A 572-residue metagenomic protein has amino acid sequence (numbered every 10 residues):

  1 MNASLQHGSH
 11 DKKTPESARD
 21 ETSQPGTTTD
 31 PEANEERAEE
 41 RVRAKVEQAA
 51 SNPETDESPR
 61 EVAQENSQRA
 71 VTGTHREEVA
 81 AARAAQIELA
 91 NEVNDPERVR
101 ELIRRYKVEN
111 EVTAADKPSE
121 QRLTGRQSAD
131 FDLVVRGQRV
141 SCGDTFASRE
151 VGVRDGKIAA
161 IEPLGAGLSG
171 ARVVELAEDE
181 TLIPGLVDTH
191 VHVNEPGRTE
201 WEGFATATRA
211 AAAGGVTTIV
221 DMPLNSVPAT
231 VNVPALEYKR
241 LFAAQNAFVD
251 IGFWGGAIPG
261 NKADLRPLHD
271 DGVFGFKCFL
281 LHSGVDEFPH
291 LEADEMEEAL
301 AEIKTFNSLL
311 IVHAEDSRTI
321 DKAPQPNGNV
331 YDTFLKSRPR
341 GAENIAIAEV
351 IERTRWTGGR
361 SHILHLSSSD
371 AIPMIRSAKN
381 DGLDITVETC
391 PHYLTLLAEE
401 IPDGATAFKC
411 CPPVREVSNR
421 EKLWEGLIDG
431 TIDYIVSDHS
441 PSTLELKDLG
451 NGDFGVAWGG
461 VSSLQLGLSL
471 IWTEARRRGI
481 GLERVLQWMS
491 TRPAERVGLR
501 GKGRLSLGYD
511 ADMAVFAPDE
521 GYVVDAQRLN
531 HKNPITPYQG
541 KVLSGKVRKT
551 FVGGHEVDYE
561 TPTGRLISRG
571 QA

Functional and structural regions predicted by a protein language model:
N2-K117: Mixed-charge, low-complexity intrinsically disordered regions enriched for alternating acidic
E109, K117-P184: Histidine-rich, glycine-flanked metal-binding segment
D132, G156, I375, K379 (+3 more regions): Structural signature of the urease/amidohydrolase superfamily beta/alpha-barrel
Q138, G156, D179, H190 (+14 more regions): Divalent metal-coordination and catalytic microenvironments
A177-F242, N246: Metal-associated gating/positioning segment near the N- to mid-region
A263-C278, H282-I435: Histidine/acidic residue-rich metal-binding segments in metalloenzymes
D332-G358, A407, I428, Y434-I435 (+1 more regions): His/Asp/Glu-enriched, well-ordered alpha-helical/loop segment that forms or immediately abuts the divalent-metal
L449, D453, L507-Q571: C-terminal cap of metal-dependent C-N hydrolases
